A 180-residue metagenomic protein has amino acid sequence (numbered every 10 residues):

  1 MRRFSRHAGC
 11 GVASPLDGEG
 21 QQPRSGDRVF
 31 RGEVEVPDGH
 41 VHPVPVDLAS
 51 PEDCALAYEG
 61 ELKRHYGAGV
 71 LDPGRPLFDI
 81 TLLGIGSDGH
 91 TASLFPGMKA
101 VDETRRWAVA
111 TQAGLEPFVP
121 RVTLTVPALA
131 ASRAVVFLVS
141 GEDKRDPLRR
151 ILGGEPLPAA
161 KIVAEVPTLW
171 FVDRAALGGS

Functional and structural regions predicted by a protein language model:
M1-S5, V34-E35, A100-V101, P127-S132 (+1 more regions): Short, conserved loop/helix-junction motifs that constitute active-site signature segments in enzyme catalytic cores
R2-D79: Ligand-binding beta-strand-loop-alpha-helix segment within the catalytic cores of soluble metabolic enzymes
A8-G9, V44-P45, I80-I85, F137-S140 (+1 more regions): Short beta-strand segments
V36, P73-I80, S87, A130-R133 (+1 more regions): Short gly/pro-enriched beta-turn/loop segments at secondary-structure junctions
D53-L56, T91-G97, P147-I151: A short secondary-structure junction signal
G67-P73, L124-P127, P158-A160: A generic local secondary-structure boundary/capping motif
I80-P127: Class I SAM-dependent methyltransferase SAM-binding "motif I" and its flanking Rossmann-like core
P127, A131-S180: ATP/nucleoside-binding phosphotransfer catalytic cores, i.e., glycine-rich phosphate-binding loops
